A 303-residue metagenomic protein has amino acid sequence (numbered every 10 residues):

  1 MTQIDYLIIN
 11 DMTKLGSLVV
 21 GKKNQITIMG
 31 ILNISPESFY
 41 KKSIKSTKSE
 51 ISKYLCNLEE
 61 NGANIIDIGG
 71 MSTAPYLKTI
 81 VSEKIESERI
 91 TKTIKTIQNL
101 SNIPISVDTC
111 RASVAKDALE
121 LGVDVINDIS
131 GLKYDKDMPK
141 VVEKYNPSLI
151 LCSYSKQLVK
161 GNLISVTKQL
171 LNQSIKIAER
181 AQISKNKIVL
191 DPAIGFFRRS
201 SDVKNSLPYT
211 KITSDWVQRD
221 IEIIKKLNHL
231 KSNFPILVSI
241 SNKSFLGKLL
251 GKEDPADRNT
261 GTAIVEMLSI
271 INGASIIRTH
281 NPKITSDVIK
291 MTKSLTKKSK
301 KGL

Functional and structural regions predicted by a protein language model:
Y6-D11, L15, S38-N57, T73-K92 (+4 more regions): Active-site-adjacent loop and "lid" segments of alpha/beta metabolic enzymes
T27-I31, N64-D67, P104-S106, D124-V125 (+4 more regions): Structural preference for beta-strand elements that scaffold enzyme active sites
L32, T96-L100, P104-T109: Catalytic PLP-binding core of fold-type I/II PLP enzymes
N33-E37: Short polar catalytic/cofactor-binding loops
K53-G69: Catalytic domains of carbohydrate-active enzymes, especially glycoside hydrolases
Q98-I103, G122, A181-S184: Short helix-capping segments at alpha-helix termini
V114, D191-P192: The catalytic core of metal-dependent phosphodiesterases that act on cyclic dinucleotides
